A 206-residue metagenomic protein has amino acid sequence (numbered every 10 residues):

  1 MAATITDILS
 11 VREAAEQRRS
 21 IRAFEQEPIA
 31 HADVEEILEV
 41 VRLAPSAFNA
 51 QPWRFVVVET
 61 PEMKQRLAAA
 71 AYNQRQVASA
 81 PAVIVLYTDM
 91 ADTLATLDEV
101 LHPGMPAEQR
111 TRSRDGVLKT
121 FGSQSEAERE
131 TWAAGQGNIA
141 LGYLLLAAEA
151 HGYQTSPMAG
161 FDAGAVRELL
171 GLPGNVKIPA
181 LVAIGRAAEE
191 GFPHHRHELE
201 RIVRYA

Functional and structural regions predicted by a protein language model:
M1-A206: Acidic, surface-exposed loops and disordered segments
